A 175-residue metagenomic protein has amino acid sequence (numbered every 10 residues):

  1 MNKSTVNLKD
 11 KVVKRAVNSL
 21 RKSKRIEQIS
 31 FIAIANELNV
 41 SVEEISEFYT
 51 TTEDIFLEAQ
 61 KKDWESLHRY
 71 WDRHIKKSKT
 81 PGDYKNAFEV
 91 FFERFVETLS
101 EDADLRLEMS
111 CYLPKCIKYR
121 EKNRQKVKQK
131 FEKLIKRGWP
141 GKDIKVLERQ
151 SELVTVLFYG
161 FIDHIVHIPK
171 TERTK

Functional and structural regions predicted by a protein language model:
M1-N7: N-terminal intrinsically disordered/low-complexity leader segments
L8-V17, I34, A59-D63, L67: Generic hydrophobic, amphipathic alpha-helix propensity
K11, K22-D54, E58: Helix-turn-helix
D54-S66, Y119, N123: Alpha-helical DNA-contacting segments of helix-turn-helix folds
E58, D72-E101, V154: Hydrophobic alpha-helical connector segments
H68, D72, K115-G141, E148-E152: Amphipathic alpha-helical packing segments from all-alpha helical-bundle domains
E97-K118, D163-H167: Amphipathic alpha-helical segments used for helix-helix packing
W139-K175: Hydrophobic/aromatic-rich alpha-helical bundle segments in the mid-to-C-terminal region
